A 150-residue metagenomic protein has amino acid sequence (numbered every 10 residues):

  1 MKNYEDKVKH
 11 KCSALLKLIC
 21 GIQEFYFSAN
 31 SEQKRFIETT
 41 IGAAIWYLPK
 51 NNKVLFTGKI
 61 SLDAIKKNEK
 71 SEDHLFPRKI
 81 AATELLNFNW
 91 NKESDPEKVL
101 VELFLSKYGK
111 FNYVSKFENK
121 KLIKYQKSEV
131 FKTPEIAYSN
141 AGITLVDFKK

Functional and structural regions predicted by a protein language model:
M1-N68, F88-N89, Q126-K149: Nuclease and nuclease-like effector domains acting on nucleic acids or nucleotide cofactors
N30, E93-S94, S115: Residues that cap or delimit alpha-helices
I37-E38, E72, Y108-F111: Short runs of predominantly hydrophobic/aromatic residues within well-ordered alpha helices that form helix-helix
K66-F104: Histidine-centered nuclease catalytic patch
E102-K107, E135-A137: A general structural signal for short secondary-structure junctions and capping/turn motifs
F104-V130: Short Cys/His-centered divalent metal-binding micro-motifs
